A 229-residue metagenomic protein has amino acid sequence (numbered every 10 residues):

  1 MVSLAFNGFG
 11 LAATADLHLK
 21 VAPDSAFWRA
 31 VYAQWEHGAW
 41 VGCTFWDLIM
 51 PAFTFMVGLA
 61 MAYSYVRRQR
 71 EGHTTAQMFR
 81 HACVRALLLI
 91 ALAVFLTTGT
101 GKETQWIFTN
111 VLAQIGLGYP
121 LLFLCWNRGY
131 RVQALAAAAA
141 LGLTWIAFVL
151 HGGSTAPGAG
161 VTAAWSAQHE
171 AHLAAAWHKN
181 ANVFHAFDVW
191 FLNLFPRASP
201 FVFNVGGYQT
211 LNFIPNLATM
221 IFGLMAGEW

Functional and structural regions predicted by a protein language model:
M1-R70, T74: N-terminal signal-anchor module of multipass membrane proteins
V2-L4, L121, G142, G223: Hydrophobic residues within the alpha-helical transmembrane core of Major Facilitator Superfamily
L11, R67-G72, G101-K102, V149-G160: Transmembrane helix-loop junctions in multipass membrane proteins, especially transporters and channels
S25-Q34, I90-T98, F191-P200: Active-site-adjacent bridging/hinge elements
D47-A52, R67-T97, E103, F108-Y119 (+1 more regions): Transmembrane alpha-helical segments and their boundary/interface "anchor" motifs in multi-pass integral membrane
M50-V66, L112-L124, I214-W229: Specific transmembrane alpha-helix
R131-A218: Long hydrophobic alpha-helical segments that form multi-pass transmembrane helix bundles in integral membrane proteins
